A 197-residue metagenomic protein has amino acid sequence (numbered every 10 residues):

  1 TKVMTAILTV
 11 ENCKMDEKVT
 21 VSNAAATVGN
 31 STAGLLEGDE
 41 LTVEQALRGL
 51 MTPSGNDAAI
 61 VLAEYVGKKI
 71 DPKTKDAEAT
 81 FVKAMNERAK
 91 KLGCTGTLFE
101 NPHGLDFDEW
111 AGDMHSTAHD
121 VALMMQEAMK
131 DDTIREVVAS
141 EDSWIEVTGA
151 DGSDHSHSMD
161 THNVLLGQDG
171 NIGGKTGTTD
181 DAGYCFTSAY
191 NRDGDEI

Functional and structural regions predicted by a protein language model:
T1-H119, M129: Active-site-adjacent loops and short helices of periplasmic peptidoglycan-processing enzymes
G67-I197: Penicillin-recognizing serine hydrolase domain
